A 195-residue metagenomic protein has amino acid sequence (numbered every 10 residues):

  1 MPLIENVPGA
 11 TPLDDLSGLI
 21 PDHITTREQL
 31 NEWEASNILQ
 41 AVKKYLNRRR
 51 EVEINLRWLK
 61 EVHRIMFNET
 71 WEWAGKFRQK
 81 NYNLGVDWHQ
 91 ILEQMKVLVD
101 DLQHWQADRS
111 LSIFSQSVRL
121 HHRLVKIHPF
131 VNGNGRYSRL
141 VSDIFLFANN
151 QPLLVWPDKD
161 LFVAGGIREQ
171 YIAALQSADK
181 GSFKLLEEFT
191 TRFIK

Functional and structural regions predicted by a protein language model:
M1-K195: FIC/Doc superfamily catalytic core
